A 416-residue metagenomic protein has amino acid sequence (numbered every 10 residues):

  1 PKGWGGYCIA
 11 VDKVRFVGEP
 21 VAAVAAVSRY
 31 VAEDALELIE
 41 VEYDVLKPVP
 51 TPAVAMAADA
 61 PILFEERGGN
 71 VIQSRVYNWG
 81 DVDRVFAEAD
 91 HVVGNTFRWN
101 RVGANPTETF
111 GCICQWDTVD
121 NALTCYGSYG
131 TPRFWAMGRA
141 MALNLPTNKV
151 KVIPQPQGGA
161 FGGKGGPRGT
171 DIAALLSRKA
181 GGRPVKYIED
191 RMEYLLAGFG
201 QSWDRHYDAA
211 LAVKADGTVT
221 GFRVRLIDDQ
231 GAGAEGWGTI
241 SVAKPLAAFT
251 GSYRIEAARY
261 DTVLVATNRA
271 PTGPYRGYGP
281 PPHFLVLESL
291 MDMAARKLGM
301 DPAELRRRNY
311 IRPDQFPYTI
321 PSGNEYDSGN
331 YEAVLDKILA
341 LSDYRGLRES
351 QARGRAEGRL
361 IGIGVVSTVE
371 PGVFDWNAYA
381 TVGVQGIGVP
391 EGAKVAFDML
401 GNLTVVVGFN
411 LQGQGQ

Functional and structural regions predicted by a protein language model:
P1-Q416: Structural alpha/beta core scaffold segments of enzyme domains
